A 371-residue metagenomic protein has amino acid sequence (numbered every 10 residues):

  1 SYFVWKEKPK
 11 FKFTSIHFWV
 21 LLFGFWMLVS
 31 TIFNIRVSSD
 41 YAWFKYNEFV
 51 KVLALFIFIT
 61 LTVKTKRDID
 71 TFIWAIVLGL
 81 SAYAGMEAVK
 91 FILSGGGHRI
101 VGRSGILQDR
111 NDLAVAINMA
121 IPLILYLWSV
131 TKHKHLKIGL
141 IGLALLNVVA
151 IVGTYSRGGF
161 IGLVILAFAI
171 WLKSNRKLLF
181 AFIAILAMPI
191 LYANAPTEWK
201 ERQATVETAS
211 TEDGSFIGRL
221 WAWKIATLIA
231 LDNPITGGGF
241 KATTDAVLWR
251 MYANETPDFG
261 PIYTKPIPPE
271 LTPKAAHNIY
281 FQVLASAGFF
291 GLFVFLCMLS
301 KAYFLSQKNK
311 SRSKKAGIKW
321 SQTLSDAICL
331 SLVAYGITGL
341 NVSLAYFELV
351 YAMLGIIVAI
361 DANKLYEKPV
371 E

Functional and structural regions predicted by a protein language model:
S1-E7, L53-F58, L284: Central hydrophobic cores of alpha-helical transmembrane segments in multi-pass inner-membrane proteins across all
S1-V29, S39-D40, F44, K64-W74 (+3 more regions): Transmembrane signal-anchor hairpin modules in multi-pass inner-membrane enzymes, especially those that act on
G24-I32, V50-L55, D68-R99, G105-K173 (+7 more regions): Alpha-helical transmembrane segments of multi-pass inner-membrane proteins
F44-E48, I106-I117, I279, L284-G288 (+1 more regions): Membrane-interface micro-motifs in multi-pass membrane enzymes
V89, S94, V149-G153, W171-G214 (+3 more regions): A membrane-periplasm/extracellular boundary helix in multi-pass inner-membrane enzymes that assemble envelope glycans
I100-S104, A209-K224, D232, T236-A287 (+1 more regions): Long extracytoplasmic/lumenal interhelical loops at the membrane interface of multi-pass membrane proteins
N278, Q282-A287, K319-D361: Membrane helix-loop boundary segments at the extracytoplasmic
G288-L299: Hydrophobic alpha-helical transmembrane segments
